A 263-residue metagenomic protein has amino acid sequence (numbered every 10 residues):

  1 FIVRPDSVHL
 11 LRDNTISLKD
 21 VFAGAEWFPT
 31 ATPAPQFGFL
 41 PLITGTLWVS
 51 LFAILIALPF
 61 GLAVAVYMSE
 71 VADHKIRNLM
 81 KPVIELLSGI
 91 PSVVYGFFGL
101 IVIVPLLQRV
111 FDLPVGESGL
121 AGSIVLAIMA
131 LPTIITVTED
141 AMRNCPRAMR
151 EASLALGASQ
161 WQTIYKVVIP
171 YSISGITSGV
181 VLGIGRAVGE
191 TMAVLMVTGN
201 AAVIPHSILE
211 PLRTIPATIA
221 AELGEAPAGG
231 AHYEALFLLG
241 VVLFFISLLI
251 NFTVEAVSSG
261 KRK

Functional and structural regions predicted by a protein language model:
I2-A53, D73-H74, A221-Y233: Periplasmic/extracellular loop-to-transmembrane helix junction in inner-membrane transport proteins
L42, T46, P82-E85, G89 (+2 more regions): Residue-level signal for discrete positions within transmembrane alpha-helices of multi-pass small-molecule
T46, S50, I54-L62, V66 (+8 more regions): Hydrophobic positions within alpha-helical transmembrane segments of bacterial inner-membrane proteins
F60-G99, V137: Cytoplasmic-entry segments and transmembrane alpha-helices of multi-pass inner-membrane transporters
E85-S123, A127: Generic hydrophobic transmembrane alpha-helix motif, especially the helices
R109, V194-F244: Interhelical loop and adjacent transmembrane-helix boundary motif in polytopic membrane transport permeases
V137-T138, L154, Q160-T198: Transmembrane alpha-helices
E139, R143, R147, L154 (+2 more regions): C-terminal transmembrane helix and the adjacent membrane-cytosol boundary/short C-terminal tail of inner/organellar
